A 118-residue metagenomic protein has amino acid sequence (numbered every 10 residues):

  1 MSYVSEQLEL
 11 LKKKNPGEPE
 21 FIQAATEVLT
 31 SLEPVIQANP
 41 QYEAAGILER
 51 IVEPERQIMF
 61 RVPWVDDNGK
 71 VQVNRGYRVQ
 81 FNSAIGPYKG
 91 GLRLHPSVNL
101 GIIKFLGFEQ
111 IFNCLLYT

Functional and structural regions predicted by a protein language model:
M1-K13: Charged, compositionally biased N-terminal leader segments and the immediate start of the first structured element
E9, P16-L29: Ordered core of a single globular domain
K12-P16, T30-Q41, D67, F108-N113: Generic secondary-structure signature for well-ordered alpha-helical cores
Q41-Q72: Structured beta-strand/loop patches that form or line metal/cofactor-binding pockets in enzymes
V73-Y77: Beta-strand scaffold of nucleotide-dependent catalytic cores
R78-E109: Extended active-site and interfacial segments that coordinate phosphate-rich ligands in large catalytic machineries
Y117-T118: Conserved small/polar residues in nucleotide/adenosyl-binding loops
